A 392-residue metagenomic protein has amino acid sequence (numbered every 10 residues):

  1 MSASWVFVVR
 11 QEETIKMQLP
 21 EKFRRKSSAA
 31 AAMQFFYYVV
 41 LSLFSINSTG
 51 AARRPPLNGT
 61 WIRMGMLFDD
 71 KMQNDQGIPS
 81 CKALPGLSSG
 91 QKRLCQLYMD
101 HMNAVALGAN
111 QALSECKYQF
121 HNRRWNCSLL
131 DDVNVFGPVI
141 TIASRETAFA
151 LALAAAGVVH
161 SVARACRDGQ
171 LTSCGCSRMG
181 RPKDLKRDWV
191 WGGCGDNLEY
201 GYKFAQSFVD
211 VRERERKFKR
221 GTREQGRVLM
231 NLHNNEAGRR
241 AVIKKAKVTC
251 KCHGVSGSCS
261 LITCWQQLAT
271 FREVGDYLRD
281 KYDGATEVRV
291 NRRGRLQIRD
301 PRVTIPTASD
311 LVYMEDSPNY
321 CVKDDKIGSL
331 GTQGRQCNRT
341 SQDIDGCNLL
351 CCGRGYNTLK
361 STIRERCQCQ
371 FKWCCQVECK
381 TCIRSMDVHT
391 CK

Functional and structural regions predicted by a protein language model:
M1-L41: Classical eukaryotic N-terminal signal peptides for Sec-dependent ER targeting/secretion, especially the positively
Q34-F36, S45-L349, G353-K392: Long, position-biased, composition-driven segments near the start of the mature protein
